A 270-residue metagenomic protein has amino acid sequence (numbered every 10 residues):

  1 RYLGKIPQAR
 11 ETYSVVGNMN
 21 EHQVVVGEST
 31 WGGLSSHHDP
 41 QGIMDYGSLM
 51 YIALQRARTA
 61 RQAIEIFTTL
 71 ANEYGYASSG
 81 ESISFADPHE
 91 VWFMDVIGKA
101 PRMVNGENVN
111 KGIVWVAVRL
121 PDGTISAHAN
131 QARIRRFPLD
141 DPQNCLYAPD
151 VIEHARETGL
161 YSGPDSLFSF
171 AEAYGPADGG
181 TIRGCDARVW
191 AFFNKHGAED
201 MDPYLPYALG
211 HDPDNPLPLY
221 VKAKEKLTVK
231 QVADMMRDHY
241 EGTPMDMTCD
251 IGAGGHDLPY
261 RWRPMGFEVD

Functional and structural regions predicted by a protein language model:
R1-D45, I66-L227: A contiguous strand-loop segment
S36-P40, S48-A57: Second-shell loop/turn segments in exported
Y51, T68, A233-R237: Generic detector of well-ordered alpha-helical segments enriched in charged/polar residues, highlighting helical
R183, V189-W190, N194, A233-M236 (+2 more regions): Intrinsically disordered, low-complexity, mixed-charge
H196, P213-D214, K224-G252: Catalytic cores of secreted or luminal carbohydrate-active enzymes
G255-D270: Substrate-recognition/cap regions that form aromatic- and gly/pro-loop-enriched pockets for small-molecule ligands
